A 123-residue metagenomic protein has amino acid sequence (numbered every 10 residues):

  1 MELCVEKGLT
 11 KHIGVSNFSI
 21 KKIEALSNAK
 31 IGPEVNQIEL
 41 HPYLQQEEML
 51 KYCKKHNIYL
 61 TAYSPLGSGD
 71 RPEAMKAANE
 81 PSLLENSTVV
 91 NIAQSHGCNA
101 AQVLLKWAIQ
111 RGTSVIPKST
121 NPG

Functional and structural regions predicted by a protein language model:
M1-G123: Beta/alpha (TIM)-barrel catalytic core signal, keyed to glycine-rich beta->alpha loops juxtaposed to Asp/Glu that bind
